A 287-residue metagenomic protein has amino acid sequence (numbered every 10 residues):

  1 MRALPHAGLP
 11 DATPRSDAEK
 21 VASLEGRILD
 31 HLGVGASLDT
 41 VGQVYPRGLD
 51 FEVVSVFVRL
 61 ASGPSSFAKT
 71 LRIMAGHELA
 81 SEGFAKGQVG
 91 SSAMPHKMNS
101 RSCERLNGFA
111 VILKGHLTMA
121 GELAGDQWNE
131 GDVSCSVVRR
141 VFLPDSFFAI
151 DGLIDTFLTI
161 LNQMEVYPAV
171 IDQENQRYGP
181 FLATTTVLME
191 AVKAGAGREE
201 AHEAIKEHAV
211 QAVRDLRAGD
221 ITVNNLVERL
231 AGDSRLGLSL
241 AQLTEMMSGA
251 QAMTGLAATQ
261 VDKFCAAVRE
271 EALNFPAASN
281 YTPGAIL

Functional and structural regions predicted by a protein language model:
M1-Q127: Internal glycine-rich alpha/beta core junctions
L79, H96-L287: Glycine-rich cofactor/substrate-binding loops
